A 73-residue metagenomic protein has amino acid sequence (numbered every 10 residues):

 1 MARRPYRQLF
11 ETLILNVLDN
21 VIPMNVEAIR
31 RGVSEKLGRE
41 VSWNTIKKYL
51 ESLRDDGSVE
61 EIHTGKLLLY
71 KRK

Functional and structural regions predicted by a protein language model:
M1-P23: Short alpha-helical segments that sit at the start of domains
R7-Q8, H63-K73: Short, cationic-aromatic polyanion-contact patches
P23-V33: Short acidic, hydrophobic short linear motifs in intrinsically disordered regions
R31-V41: Short helix-coil junctions and helix-kink-helix linkers
N44: Key DNA-contact positions within bacterial/archaeal DNA-binding proteins
K47-E51: Short, hydrophobic-biased segments on the C-terminal half of alpha helices that form "recognition helices"
R54-T64: A short, conserved structural fragment
